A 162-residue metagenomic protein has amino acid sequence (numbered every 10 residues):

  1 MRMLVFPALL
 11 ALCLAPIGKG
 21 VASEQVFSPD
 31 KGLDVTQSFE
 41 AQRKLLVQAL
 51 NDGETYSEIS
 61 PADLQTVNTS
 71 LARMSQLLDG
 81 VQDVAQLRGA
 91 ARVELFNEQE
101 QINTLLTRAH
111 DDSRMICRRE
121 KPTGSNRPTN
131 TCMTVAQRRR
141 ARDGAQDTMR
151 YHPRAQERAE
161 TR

Functional and structural regions predicted by a protein language model:
M1-P7: Bacterial N-terminal signal peptides that target proteins for export
P7-A15: Bacterial N-terminal signal peptides
K19-T66: N-terminal leader/propeptide segments of preproteins
F39-A49, V67-V81, L95-I102: Amphipathic alpha-helices that form helix-helix packing interfaces
L50-E54, I59, S75-L78, Q82 (+4 more regions): Extended, hydrophobic alpha-helical segments
Q82-G144: Surface-exposed, polar helix/loop patches in the mature regions of secreted/periplasmic/lumenal proteins that form
A136-R162: C-terminal partner/receptor-binding element of secreted or periplasmic proteins
